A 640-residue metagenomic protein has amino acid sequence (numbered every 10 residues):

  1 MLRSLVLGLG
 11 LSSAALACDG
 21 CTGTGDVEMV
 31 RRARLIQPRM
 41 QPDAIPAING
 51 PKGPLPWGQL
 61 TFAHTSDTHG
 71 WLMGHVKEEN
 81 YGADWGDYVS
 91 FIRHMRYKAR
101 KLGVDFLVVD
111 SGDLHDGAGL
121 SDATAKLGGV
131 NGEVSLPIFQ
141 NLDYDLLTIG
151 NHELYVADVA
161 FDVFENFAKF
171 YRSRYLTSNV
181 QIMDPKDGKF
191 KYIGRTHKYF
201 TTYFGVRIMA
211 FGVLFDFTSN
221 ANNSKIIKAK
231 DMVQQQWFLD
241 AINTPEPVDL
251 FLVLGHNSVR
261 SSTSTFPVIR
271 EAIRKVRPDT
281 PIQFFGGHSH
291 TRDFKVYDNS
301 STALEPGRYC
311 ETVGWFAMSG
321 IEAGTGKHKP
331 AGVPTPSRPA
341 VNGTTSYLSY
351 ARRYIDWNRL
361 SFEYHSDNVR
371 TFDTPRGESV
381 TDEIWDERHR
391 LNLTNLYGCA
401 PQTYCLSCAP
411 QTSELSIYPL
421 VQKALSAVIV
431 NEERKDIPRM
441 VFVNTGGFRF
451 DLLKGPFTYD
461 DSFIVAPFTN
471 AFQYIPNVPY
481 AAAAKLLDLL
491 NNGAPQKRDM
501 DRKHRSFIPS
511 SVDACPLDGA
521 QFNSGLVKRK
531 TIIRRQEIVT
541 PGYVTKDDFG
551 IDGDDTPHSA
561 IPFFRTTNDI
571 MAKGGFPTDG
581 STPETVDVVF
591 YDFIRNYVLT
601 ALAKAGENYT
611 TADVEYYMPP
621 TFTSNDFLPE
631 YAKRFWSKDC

Functional and structural regions predicted by a protein language model:
M1-D19: Fungal secretory targeting signals
S13, A17-A63, H69, K77-A83 (+3 more regions): Non-catalytic terminal accessory segments
C18-K327: Acidic, metal/ion-coordinating pockets
R93, Q181, K186-G205, S301-A400: Binuclear metal-dependent phosphoesterase catalytic core
